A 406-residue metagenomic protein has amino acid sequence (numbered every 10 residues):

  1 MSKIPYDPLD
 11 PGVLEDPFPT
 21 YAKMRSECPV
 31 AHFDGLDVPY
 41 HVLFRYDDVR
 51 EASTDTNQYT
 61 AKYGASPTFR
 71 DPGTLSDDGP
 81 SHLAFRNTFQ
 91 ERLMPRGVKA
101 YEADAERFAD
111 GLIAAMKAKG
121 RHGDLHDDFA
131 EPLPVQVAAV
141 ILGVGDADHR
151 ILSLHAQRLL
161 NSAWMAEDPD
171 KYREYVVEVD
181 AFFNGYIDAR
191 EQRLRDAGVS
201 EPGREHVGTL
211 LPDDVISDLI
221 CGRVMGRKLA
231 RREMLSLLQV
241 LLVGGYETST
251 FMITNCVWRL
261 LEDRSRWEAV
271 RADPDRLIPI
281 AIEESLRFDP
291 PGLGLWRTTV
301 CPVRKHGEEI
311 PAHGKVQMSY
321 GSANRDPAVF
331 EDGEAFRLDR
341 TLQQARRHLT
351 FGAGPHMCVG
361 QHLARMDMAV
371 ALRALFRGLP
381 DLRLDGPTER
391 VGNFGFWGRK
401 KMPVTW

Functional and structural regions predicted by a protein language model:
M1-W406: Cytochrome P450
